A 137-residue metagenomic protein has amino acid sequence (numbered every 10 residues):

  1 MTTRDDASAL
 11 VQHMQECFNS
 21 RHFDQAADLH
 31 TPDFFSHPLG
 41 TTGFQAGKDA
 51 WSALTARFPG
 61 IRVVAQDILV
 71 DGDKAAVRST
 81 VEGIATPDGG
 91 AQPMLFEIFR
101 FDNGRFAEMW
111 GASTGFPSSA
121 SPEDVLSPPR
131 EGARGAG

Functional and structural regions predicted by a protein language model:
M1-D28, P32, D124-G137: Short, low-complexity N-terminal intrinsically disordered segments enriched in polar/charged residues
Q12, S20-D73: A solvent-exposed, acidic/Ser-Thr-rich amphipathic alpha-helical stretch
H30, V81-G83, E97, S113: Short beta-strand segments enriched in hydrophobic/aromatic residues within well-folded beta-rich domains
H37, R78, M109-W110: Beta-strand residues in well-ordered beta-sheet regions across diverse protein folds
A56-R57, E82-A91: Short, cysteine-centered beta-strand-loop-beta hairpins and adjacent loop/turn segments enriched in charged/polar
R62-V64, G90-F96, M109: Short, surface-exposed coil-to-beta transition loops
G72-V81: A short hydrophobic beta-strand element
F96-L126: Short beta-strand edge/turn micro-motifs at domain boundaries
